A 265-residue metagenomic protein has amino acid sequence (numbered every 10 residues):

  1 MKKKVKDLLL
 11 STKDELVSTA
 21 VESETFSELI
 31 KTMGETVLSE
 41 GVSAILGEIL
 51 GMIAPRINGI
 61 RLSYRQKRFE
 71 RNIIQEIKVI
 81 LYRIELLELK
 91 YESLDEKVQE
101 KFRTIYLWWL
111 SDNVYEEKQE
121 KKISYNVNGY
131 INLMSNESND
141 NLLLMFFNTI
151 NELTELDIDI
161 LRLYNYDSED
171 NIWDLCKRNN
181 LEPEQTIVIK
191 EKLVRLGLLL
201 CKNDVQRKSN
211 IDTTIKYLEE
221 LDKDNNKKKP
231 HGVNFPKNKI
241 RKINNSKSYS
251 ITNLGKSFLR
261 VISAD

Functional and structural regions predicted by a protein language model:
K4-I84: Membrane-inserting effector segments that mediate pore formation, membrane fusion, or transient membrane insertion
L10, D14-V17, V21, K78 (+10 more regions): Generic surface-pattern signal
T12, T19, T25, T32 (+7 more regions): Residue-identity detector for threonine
E15-E28, E48, E70, K97-L107 (+1 more regions): Charged, low-complexity, helix/coiled-coil-prone segments
M33, V37, G41, I45 (+8 more regions): Generic structural signal for hydrophobic core residues of well-folded globular domains
M52-G129: Eukaryotic partner-binding/assembly regions in large regulatory complexes
E116-D265: Long, helix-rich, hydrophobic modules that act as membrane-proximal anchors or helical bundle/coiled-coil regulators
